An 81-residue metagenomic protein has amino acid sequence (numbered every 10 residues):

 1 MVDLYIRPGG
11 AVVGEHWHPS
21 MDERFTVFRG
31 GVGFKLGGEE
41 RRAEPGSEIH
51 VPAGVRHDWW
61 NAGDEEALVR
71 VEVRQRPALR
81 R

Functional and structural regions predicted by a protein language model:
M1-E15, M21: A short glycine-rich, His/Asp/Glu-containing loop-to-beta-strand
D3-Y5, F28, K35-G37, E44 (+2 more regions): Beta-strand residues in well-ordered beta-sheet regions across diverse protein folds
R7-A11, G31, Q75-L79: Short, charged/polar surface micro-motifs in flexible loops or helix N-caps
V12, D22, R29, G54-R56 (+1 more regions): A generic structural motif
V13-E15, L36-R41, A67: Short beta-strand segments
R24, G31, G38-R56: Short acidic-glycine-tyrosine-enriched beta hairpin
G46, R80-R81: A short, polar/proline- and glycine-enriched secondary-structure boundary/capping micro-motif
A53-R80: Ligand-binding loop in jelly-roll beta-barrel domains
